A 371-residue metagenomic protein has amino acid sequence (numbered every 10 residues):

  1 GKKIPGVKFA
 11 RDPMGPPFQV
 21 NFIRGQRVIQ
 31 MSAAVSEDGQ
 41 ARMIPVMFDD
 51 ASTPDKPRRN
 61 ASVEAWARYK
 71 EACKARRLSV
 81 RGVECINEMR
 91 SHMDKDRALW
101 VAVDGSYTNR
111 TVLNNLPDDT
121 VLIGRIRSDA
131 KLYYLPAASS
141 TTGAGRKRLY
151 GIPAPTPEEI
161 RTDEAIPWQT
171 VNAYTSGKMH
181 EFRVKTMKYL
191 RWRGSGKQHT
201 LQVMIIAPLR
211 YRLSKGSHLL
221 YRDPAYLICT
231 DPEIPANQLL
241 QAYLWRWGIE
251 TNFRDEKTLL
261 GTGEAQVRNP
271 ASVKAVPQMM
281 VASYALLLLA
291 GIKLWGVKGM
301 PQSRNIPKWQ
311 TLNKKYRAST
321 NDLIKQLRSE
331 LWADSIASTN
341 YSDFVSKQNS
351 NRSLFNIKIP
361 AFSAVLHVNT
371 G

Functional and structural regions predicted by a protein language model:
G1-R27, A34-D38: N-terminal extension/subdomain marker
K3-V7, D38-G371: Single, function-defining residue in the core of a domain
